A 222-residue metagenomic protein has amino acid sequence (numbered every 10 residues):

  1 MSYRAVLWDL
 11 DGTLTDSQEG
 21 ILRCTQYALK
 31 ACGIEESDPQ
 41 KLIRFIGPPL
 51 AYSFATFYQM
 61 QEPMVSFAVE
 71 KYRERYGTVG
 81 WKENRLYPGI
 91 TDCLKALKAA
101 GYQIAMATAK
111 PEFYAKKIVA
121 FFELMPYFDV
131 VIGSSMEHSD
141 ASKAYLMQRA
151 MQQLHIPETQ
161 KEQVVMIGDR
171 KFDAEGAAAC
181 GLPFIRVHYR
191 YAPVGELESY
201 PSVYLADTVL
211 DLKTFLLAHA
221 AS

Functional and structural regions predicted by a protein language model:
M1-R44, Y58: Active-site neighborhood of HAD-like aspartate-dependent phosphohydrolases
T25, C93-V119: Substrate-recognition element of Asp-dependent hydrolases with the DxDx(T/V) motif
A28-L29, P49-E62, I118, A150-Q153: Helix-loop "lid/cap" segments that line or gate small-molecule binding pockets
A55-D92, A100: Metal-dependent phosphoesterase signature
F113-V165, K171, A178-A179, V194: Substrate-recognition "cap/lid" segment bordering the active-site pocket of phosphatases
F122-I132, E196-L216: Structural recognition of alpha->loop->beta junctions
M166-Y204: Acidic, Mg2+-coordinating phosphoryl-transfer loop and its flanking beta/alpha structural elements, shared across
